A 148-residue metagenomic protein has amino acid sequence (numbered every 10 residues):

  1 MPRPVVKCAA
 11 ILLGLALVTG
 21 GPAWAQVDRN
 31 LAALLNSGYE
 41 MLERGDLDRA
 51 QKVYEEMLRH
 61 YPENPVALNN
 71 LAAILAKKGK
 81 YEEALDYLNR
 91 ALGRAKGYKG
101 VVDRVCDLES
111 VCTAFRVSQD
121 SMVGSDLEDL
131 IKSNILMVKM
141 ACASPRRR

Functional and structural regions predicted by a protein language model:
D28-L31, R104-R148: Terminal, low-structured helical/coil segments at or just beyond the last alpha-helical repeat
N30-L31, P65-V66, K99: Helix-start (N-cap) detector for alpha-helical repeat units in TPR-like alpha-solenoids, especially tetratricopeptide
